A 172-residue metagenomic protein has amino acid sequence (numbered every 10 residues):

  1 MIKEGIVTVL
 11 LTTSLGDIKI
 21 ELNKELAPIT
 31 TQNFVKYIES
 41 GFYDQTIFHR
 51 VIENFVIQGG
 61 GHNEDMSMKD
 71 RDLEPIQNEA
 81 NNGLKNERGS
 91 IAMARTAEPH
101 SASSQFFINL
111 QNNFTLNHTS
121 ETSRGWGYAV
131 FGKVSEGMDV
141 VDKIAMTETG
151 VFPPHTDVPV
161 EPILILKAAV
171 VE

Functional and structural regions predicted by a protein language model:
M1-E172: Cyclophilin-like peptidyl-prolyl cis-trans isomerases
